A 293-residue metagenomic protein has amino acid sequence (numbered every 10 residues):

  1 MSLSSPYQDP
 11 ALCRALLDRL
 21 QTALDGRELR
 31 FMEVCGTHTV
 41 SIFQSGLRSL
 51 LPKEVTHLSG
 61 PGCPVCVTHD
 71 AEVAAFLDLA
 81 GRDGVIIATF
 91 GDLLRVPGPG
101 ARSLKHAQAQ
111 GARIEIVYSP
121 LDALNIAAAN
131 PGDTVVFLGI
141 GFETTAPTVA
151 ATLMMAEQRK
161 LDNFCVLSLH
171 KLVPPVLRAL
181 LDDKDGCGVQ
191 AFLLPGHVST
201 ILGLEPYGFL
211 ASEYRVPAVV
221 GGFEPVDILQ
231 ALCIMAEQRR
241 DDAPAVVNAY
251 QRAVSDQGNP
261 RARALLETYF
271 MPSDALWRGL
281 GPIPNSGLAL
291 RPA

Functional and structural regions predicted by a protein language model:
M1-G132, A146, A150, M154-R159 (+5 more regions): Metallocofactor- and cofactor-centric catalytic cores in central/energy metabolism, strongly enriched
E33, G91, G139-I140, G196: Short glycine-centered, acidic/aromatic-flanked micro-motifs in structured strand/loop junctions that mark active-site
L167-V173, P195-G196: Ligand/cofactor pocket segment of small-molecule handling proteins
D185-S255: A conserved active-site cap/scaffold subdomain adjacent to cofactor or substrate pockets
L229-A293: Internal helical hairpin/lid segments
